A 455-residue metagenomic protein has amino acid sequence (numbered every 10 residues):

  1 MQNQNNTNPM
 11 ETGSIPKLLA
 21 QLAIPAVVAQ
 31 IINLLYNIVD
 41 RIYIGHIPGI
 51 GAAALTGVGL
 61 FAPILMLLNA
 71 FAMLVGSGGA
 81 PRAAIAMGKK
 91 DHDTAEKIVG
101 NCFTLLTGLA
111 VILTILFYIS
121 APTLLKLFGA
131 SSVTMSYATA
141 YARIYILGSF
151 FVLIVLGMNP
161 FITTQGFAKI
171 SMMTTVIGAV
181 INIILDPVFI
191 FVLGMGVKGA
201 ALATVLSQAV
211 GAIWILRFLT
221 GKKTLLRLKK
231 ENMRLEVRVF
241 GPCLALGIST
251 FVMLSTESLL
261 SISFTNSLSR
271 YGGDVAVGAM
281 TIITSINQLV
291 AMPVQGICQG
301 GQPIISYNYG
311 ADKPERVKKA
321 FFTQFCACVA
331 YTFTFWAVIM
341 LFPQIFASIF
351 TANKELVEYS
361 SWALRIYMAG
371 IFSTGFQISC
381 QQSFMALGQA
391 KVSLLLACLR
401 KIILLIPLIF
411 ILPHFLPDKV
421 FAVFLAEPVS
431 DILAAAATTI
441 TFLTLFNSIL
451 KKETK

Functional and structural regions predicted by a protein language model:
M1-P25, A83-F150, V192-G247, I305-G370 (+1 more regions): Short alpha-helical transmembrane segments in multi-pass integral membrane proteins
M10-I50, P63-G78, R82, T107-T114 (+5 more regions): N-terminal transmembrane alpha-helices
Q21-D40, I144, G178, S207-G211 (+2 more regions): Transmembrane helical elements of multi-pass membrane transporters/channels
I24, D40, G79, S120-A121 (+12 more regions): Hydrophobic/aromatic residues in alpha-helical transmembrane segments
I31, L35-T56, L125-S132, V188-M195 (+5 more regions): Helix-terminus/linker motif at the lipid-water interface of multi-pass membrane proteins
A52-P63, A138, A142, A201 (+3 more regions): Small-residue hotspots at the loop-to-helix junctions and early N-terminal turns of transmembrane alpha-helices
L55-I115, V152-S171, A279-P343, T374-S393: Small-residue-rich hydrophobic transmembrane alpha-helices
Y145-T163, S171-A179, A200-I213, Q295-C298 (+3 more regions): Short runs within selected transmembrane alpha-helices of multi-pass transporters and secretion channels
